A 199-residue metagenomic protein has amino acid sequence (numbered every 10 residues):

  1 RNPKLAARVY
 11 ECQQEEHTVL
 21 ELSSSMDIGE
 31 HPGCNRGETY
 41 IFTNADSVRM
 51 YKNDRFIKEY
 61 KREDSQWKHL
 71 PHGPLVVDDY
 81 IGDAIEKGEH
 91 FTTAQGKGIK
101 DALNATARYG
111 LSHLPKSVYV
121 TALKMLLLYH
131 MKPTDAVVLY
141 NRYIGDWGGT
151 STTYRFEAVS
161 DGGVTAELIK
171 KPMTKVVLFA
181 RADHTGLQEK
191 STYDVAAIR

Functional and structural regions predicted by a protein language model:
R1-V138, T153, S160-V164, L168 (+1 more regions): Extended substrate-binding grooves/exosites of carbohydrate-active enzymes
I41-T43, V195-R199: Beta-strand-rich structural segments
Y143-S151: Surface-exposed, short loops/turns at beta-strand junctions within beta-sandwich domains
M173-V195: Low-complexity, Pro/Ser/Thr- and charge-rich linker/hinge segments at domain boundaries
